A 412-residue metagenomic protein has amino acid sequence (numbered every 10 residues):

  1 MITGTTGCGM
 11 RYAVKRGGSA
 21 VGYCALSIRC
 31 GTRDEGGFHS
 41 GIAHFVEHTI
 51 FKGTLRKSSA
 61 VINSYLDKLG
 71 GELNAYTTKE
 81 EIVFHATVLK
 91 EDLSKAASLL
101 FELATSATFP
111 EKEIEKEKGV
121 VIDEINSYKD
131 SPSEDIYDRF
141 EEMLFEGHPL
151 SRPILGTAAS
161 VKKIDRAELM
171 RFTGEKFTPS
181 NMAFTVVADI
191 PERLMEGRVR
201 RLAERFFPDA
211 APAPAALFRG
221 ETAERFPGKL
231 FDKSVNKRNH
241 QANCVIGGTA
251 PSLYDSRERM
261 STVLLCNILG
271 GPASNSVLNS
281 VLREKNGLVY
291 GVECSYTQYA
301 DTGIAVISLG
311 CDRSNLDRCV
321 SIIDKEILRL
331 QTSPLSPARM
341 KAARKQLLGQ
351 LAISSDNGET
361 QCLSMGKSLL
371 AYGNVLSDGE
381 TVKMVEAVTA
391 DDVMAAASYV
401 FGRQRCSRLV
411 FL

Functional and structural regions predicted by a protein language model:
I2-T5, V61-A215, S234, C244 (+3 more regions): Charge-rich, well-structured scaffold segments of protease-associated domains
G4, Y12-A13: N-terminal entry segment of metal-dependent catalytic domains or homologous docking segments
A13-A20, A25-S27, P212-N275: His/Glu-based metal-binding/catalytic segments typifying zinc-dependent metallopeptidases
A25-T87, P272-L288: M16/MPP (pitrilysin/insulinase) zinc-metallopeptidase core fold and M16-derived inactive scaffolds
G41, M260, T297-A300: Short, surface-exposed loop/turn microsegments at beta-strand edges and helix-strand junctions
I42, A96, S261, S274-L278 (+1 more regions): Catalytic-loop motifs flanking and including active-site residues across diverse enzymes
